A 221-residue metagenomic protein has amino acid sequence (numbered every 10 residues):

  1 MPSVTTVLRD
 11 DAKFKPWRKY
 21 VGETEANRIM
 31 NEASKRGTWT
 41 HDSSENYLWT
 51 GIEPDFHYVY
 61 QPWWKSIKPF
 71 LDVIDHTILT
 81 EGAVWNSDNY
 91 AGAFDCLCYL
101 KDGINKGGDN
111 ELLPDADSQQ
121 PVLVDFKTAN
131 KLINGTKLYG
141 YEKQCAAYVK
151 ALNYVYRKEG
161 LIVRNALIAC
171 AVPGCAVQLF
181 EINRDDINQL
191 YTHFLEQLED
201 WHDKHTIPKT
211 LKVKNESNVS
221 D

Functional and structural regions predicted by a protein language model:
M1-A93: Metal-dependent nuclease catalytic cores that hydrolyze phosphodiester bonds in DNA/RNA, characterized by
V4, Q119, N218-D221: Compositionally biased regions
V7, E111-L112, T210: Acidic/proline-rich low-complexity IDRs
T24, P69, I78, R164 (+2 more regions): Localized chelating/binding microdomains that coordinate divalent metal ions or stabilize phosphate-bearing
W49, L71-D72, Y156, E199-H202 (+1 more regions): Amphipathic alpha-helical interaction segments
E81-H205: Mg2+/Mn2+-dependent nuclease catalytic core
H205-D221: Non-catalytic C-terminal interaction segments of nucleic acid-processing enzymes
